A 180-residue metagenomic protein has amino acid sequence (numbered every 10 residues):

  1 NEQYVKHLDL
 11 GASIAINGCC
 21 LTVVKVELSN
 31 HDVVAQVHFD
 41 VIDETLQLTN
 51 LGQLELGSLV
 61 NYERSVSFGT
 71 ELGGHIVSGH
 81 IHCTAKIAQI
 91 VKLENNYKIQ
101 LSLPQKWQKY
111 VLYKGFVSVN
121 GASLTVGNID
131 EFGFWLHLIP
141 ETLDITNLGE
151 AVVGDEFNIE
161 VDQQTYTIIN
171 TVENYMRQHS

Functional and structural regions predicted by a protein language model:
N1-S180: Conserved loop->alpha-helix
